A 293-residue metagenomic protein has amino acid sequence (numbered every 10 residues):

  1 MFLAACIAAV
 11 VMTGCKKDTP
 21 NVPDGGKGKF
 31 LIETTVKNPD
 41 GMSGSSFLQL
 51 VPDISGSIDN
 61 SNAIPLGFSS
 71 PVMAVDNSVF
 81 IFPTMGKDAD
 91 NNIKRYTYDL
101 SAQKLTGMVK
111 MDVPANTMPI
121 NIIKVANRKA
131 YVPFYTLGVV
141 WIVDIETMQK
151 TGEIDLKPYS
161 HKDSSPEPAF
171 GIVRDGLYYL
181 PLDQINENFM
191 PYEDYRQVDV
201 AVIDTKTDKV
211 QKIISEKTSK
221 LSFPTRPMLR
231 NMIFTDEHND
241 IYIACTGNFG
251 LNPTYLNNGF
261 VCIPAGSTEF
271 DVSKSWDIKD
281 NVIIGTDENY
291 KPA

Functional and structural regions predicted by a protein language model:
V11-G14: C-terminal motif of bacterial Sec signal peptides marking the signal peptidase cleavage site
K17-P114, M118-M148: Acidic/polar, low-complexity intrinsically disordered N-terminal segments immediately downstream of a Sec signal
D18-G26, P71-D76, I120-V125, E167-D175 (+3 more regions): Structural signature of eukaryotic scaffold interfaces centered on beta-propeller domains
V36, Y179-Q197, Y242-G259: Short, conserved, GDST-rich strand-edge loop motifs in beta-rich repeat architectures
S45-V51, R95-T97, D144, E193-D208 (+1 more regions): Beta-propeller blade signature
T106-A115, I154-P166, V210-M228, E269-K291: Surface-exposed loop and turn segments in beta-propeller and other repeat-based domains that flank or scaffold
H161-P224, E237: Solenoidal tandem-repeat scaffolds enriched in leucines and small polar residues
I243-G247, L251-A293: Long, well-ordered mid-to-C-terminal structural blocks that present hydrophobic/aromatic surfaces
